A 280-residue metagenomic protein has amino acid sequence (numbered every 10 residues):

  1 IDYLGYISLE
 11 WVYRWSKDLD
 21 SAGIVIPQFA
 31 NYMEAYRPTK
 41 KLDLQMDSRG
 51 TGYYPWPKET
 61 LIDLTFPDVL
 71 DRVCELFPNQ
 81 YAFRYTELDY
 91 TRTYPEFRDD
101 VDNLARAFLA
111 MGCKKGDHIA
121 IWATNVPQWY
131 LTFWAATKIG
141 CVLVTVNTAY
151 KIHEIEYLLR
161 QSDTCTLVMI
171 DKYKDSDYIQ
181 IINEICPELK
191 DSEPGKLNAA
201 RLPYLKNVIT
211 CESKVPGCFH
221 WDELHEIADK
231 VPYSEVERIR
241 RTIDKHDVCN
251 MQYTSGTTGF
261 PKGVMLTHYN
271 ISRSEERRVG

Functional and structural regions predicted by a protein language model:
I1-K40: Histidine-acidic metal/acid-base catalytic patches
K40-L64: Flexible, non-catalytic linker and terminal segments flanking ANL/adenylate-forming cores
M46-D47, V69-T93, E212-P216: AMP-dependent adenylate-forming
I62, N79-W134, K151-E156, H220-D229 (+2 more regions): Conserved AMP-binding/adenylate-forming core of the ANL superfamily
P78-Y81, R201-L205, T210, P216-Y253 (+2 more regions): Conserved pre-ATP/AMP-binding loop-to-beta segment of ANL
I119, A136, V248, T254-T257: Conserved S/T- and glycine-rich ATP-binding loop of Class I adenylate-forming
I139-E226: Structural core segment of the AMP-binding/adenylate-forming
T254, E276-G280: Conserved small/polar residues in nucleotide/adenosyl-binding loops
